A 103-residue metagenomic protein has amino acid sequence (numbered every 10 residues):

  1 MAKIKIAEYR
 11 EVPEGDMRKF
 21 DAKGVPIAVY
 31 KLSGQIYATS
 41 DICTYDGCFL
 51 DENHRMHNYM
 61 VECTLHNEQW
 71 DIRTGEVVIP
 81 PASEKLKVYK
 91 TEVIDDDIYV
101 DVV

Functional and structural regions predicted by a protein language model:
M1-D21: Zn-dependent metallo-beta-lactamase
M17-V103: Rieske [2Fe-2S] iron-sulfur-binding domain
